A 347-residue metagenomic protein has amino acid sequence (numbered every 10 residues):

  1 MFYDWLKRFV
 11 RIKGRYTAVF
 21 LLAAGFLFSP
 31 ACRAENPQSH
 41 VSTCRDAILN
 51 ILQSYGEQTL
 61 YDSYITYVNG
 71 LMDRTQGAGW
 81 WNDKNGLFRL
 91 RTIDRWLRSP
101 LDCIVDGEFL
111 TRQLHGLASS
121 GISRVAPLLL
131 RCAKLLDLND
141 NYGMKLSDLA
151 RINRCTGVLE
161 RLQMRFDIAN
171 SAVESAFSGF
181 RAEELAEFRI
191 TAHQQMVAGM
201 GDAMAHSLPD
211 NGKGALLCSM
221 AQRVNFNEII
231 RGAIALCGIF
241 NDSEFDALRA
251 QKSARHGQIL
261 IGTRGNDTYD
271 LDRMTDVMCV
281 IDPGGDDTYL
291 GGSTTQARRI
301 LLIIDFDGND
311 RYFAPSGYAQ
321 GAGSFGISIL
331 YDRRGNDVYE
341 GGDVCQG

Functional and structural regions predicted by a protein language model:
M1-I12: N-terminal secretory signal peptides that target proteins for export/translocation
A18-L27: Bacterial N-terminal signal peptides
F26, P30-R264: Terminal non-domain segments
F28-S29, R33, N336, V344-G347: Short, intrinsically disordered, charge-balanced linker/junction segments flanking boundaries in proteins
G257-T263, V277-G284, R299-D307, A322-R333: Well-ordered beta-strand segments characteristic of repetitive beta-sheet solenoids
L260, Y269-D270, V280, Y289 (+4 more regions): Hydrophobic "rung" positions of tandem beta-strand repeat architectures that form parallel beta-solenoids
G265-T268, G285-Y289, T295-Q296, G308-Y312 (+3 more regions): Extracellular beta-strand scaffolds
